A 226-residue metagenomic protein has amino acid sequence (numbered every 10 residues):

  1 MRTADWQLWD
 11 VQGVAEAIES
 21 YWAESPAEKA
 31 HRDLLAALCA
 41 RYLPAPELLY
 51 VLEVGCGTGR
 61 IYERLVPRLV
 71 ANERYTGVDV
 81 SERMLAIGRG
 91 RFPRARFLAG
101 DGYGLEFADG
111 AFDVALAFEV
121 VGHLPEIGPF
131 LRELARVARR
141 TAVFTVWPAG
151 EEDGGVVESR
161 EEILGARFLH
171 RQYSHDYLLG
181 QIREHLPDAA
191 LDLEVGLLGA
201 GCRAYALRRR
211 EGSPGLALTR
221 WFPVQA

Functional and structural regions predicted by a protein language model:
M1-A45: Conserved class I S-adenosyl-L-methionine
L52, T58-Y103: Class I SAM-dependent methyltransferase SAM/SAH-binding core
G104-D109: Short conserved loop adjoining the S-adenosyl-L-methionine
L116: A conserved beta-strand element that flanks and buttresses the S-adenosyl-L-methionine
E119-V120: Short catalytic micro-motifs in class I SAM-dependent methyltransferases
G128-R140: A short glycine-rich, Lys/Arg-flanked "PGG" loop and its adjoining helix->strand segment in the class I
R140-P148: Conserved beta-strand signature within the Rossmann-like core of class I S-adenosyl-L-methionine
L169-L186: Short alpha-helix
